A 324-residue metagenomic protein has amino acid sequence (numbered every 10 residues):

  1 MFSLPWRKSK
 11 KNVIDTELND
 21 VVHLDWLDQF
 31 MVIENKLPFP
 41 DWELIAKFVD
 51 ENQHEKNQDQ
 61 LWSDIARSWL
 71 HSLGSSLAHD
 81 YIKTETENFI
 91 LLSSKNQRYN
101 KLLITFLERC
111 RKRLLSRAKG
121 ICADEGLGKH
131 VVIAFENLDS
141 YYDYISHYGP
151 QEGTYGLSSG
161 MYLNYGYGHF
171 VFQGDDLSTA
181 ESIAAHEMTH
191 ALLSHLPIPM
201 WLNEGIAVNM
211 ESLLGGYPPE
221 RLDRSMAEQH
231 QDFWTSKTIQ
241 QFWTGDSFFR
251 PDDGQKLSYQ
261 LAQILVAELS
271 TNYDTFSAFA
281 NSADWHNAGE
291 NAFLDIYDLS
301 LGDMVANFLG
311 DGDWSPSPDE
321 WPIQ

Functional and structural regions predicted by a protein language model:
M1-Y81, N307-Q324: N-terminal low-structure segments adjacent to metalloprotease catalytic domains across cellular compartments
T16-H23, E34-P38, E55, D59 (+8 more regions): Intrinsic-disorder-associated interaction segments
Q29-N52, K112-L114, A123, Y142-D143 (+3 more regions): Short, charge-rich amphipathic segments
P38-N52, T84-L92, G126, N164 (+1 more regions): Short low-complexity stretches enriched in small and charged residues
F39-D59, E125-H130, H147-Y155, H169-F170 (+2 more regions): Charged, low-complexity, helix/coiled-coil-prone segments
D41, Q53-H54, N96, N137 (+4 more regions): Helix N-terminus capping/helix-initiation residues
A78-P199, A288-D295: Juxtacatalytic substrate-recognition/specificity segment
G153-G168, D175, T179, P197-Q324: Acidic/His/Gly-enriched intrinsically disordered linker/tail segments that often contain short helix/coil "MoRF-like"
